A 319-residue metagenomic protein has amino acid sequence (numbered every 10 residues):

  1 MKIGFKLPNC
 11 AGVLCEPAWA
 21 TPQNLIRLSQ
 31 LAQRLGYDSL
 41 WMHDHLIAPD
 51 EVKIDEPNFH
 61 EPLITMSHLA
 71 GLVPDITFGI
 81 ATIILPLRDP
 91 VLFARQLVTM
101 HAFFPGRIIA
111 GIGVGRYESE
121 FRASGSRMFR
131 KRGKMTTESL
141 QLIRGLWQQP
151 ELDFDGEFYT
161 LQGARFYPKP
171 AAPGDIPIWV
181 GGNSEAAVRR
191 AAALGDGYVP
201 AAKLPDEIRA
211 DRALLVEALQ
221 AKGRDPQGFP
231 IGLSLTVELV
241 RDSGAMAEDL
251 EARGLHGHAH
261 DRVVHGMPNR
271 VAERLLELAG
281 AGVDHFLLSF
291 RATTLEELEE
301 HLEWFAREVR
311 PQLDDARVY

Functional and structural regions predicted by a protein language model:
M1-L72, I176, S289-A292, E296: N-terminal beta1-alpha1-beta2 module of alpha/beta enzyme domains
I3-A20, I83-D153, A202, D206-R209: Flexible, glycine-rich active-site loops centered on histidine and acidic residues that chelate a metal or position
I3-F5, L40-M42, F78-I80, I108-I112 (+4 more regions): Hydrophobic faces of well-ordered beta-strands that scaffold small-molecule active sites in alpha/beta enzyme cores
L7, L31-Q33, R130-P170, A201-W304 (+1 more regions): An alpha-helical appendage that flanks or caps ligand/catalytic pockets
N9-Q23, I83-V91, P173-N183, H256-N269: Active-site mouth loops of central-metabolism enzymes
W19-A32, Q96, V180-R190, G266-E277: Short, acidic/polar
L35, F103, A193-L194, A281-V283: Structural motif
G36, D44, L69, M100 (+7 more regions): Conserved, mostly hydrophobic/aromatic
